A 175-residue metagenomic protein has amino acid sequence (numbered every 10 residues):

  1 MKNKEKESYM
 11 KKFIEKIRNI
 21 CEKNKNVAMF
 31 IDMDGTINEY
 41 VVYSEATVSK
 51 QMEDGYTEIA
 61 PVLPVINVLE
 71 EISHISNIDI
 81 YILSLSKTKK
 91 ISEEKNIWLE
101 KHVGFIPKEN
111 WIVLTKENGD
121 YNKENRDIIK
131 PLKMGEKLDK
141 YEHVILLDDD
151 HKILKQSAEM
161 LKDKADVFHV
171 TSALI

Functional and structural regions predicted by a protein language model:
M1-I31: Non-catalytic pre-domain segments flanking phosphatase-related domains
K4-E7, I14, D139-I145, D150-I175: Asp-based, Mg2+/Mn2+-dependent phosphohydrolase catalytic module
D32, L83-L85, L147: Short hydrophobic segments within beta-strands
T36-I37: Hydrophobic "anchor" residues
V48-Y81, K89-E93: Short, acidic loop-to-helix structural element flanking the phosphoryl-transfer center in phosphate-processing enzymes
L83-K87, N96, H102-K130: A short, structured active-site edge motif that brings together acidic residues
E94-G104, L132-G135, Q156-K162: Short, aromatic/basic amphipathic alpha-helical patches
L114-K152, S157: Conserved Lys-Pro-Asp/Glu-containing loop-to-beta segment of HAD-superfamily phosphomonoesterases, centered on
